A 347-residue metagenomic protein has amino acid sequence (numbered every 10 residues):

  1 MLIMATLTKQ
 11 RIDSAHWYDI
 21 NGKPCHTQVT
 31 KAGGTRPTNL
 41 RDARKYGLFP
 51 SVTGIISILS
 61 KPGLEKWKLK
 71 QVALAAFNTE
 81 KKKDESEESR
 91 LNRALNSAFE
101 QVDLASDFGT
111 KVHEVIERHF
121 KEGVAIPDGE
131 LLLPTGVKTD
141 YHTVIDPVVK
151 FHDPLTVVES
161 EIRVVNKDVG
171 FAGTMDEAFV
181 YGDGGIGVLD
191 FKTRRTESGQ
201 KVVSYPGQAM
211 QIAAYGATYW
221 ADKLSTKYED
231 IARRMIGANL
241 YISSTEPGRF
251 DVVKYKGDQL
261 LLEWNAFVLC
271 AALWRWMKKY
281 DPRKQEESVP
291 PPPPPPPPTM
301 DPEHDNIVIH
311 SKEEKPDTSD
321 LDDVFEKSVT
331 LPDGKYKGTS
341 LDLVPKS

Functional and structural regions predicted by a protein language model:
L2-A172: Metal-dependent nuclease catalytic cores that hydrolyze phosphodiester bonds in DNA/RNA, characterized by
K111, A209, K335-Y336: Alpha-helical architecture
V112-H113, E177, Y215, G338: A residue-level signal for conserved active-site and pocket-lining positions in enzyme catalytic cores
E159-Y280: Mg2+/Mn2+-dependent nuclease catalytic core
D281-T299: Intrinsically disordered, low-complexity mixed-charge segments
P294-S347: Interfaces that engage single-stranded nucleic acids at replication/repair/recombination sites
